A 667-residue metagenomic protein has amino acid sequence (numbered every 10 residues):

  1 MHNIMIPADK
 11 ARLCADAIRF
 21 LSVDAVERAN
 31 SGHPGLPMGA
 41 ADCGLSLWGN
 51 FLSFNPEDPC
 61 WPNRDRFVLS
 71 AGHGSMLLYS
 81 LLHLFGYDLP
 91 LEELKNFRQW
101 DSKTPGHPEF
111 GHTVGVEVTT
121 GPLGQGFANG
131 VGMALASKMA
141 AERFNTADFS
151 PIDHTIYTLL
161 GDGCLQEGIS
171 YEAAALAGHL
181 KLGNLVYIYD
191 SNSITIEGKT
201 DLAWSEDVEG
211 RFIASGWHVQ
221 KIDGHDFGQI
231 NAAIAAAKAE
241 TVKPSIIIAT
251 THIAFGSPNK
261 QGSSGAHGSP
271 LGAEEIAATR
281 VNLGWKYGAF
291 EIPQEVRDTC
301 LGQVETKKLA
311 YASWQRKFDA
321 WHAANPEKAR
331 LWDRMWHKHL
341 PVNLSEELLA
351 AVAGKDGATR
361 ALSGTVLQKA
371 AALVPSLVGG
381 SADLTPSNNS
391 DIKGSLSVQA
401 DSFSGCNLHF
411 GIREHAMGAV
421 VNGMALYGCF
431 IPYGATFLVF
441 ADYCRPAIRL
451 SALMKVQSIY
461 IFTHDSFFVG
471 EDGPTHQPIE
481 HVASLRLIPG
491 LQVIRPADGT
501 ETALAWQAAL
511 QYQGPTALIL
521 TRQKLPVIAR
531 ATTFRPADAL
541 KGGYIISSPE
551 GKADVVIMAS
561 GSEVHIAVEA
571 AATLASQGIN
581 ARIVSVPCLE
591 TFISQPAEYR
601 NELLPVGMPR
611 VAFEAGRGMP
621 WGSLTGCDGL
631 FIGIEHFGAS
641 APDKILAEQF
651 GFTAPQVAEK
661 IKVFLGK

Functional and structural regions predicted by a protein language model:
M1-A41, L159-L160, C164-G168, V186 (+6 more regions): Conserved acidic/glycine
A8-R19, N50-F54, L91-H112, T385-Q399 (+2 more regions): Acidic-glycine-rich active-site phosphate/pyrophosphate-binding loop
R28, C60, T155-I156, I213-H218 (+3 more regions): Short, surface-exposed connector motifs at secondary-structure boundaries
A29, D65-R66, V116-T119, F149-E167 (+5 more regions): A short, small-residue-rich loop immediately preceding and capping a beta-strand
A29-A41, F67-H73, R98, P108-N129 (+9 more regions): Active-site nucleophile and cofactor-binding loops and adjacent substrate-binding regions of central metabolic enzymes
G39-L180, D391-I392, V420, M424: Cofactor-binding active-site loop characterized by glycine-rich and histidine/acidic residues
L69, T158, E167, Y187-Y189 (+10 more regions): General beta-strand structural signal in soluble alpha/beta enzymes
Q99-G111, N129, L135, M139-D153 (+5 more regions): Thiamine diphosphate
